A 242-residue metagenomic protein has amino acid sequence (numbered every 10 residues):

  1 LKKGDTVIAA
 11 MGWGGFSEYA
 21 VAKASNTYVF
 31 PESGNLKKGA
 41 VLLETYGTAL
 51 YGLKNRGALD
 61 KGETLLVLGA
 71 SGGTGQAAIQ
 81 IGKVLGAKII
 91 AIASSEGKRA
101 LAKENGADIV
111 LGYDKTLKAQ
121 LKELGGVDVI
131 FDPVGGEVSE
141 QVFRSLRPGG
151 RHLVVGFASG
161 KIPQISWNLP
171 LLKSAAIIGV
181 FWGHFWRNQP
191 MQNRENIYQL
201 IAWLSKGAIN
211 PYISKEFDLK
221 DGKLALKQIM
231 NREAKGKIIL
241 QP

Functional and structural regions predicted by a protein language model:
T6, T64, K88, G150-R151 (+1 more regions): Short glycine-centered segments of the SAM/dcSAM-binding site in methyltransferase folds
T6-G69: NAD(P)H dinucleotide-binding glycine-rich loop of Rossmann-like/cofactor-binding domains, especially the beta1-alpha1
I8, D128-F131, L153: N-terminal Rossmann-like NAD(P) cofactor-binding module of classical short-chain dehydrogenase/reductase
Y46-G47, G69-Q76, G136: Glycine-rich NAD(P) Rossmann-fold beta1-alpha1 loop
V67, K83-Q141, Q192-E195: Adenosine-nucleotide cofactor-binding segment
E137-I209, P242: Glycine-rich phosphate-binding loop and adjacent beta-alpha segment of Rossmann(oid) nucleotide-cofactor-binding
I201, K206-K215, K223-P242: C-terminal capping/lid region of NAD(P)-dependent oxidoreductase domains
